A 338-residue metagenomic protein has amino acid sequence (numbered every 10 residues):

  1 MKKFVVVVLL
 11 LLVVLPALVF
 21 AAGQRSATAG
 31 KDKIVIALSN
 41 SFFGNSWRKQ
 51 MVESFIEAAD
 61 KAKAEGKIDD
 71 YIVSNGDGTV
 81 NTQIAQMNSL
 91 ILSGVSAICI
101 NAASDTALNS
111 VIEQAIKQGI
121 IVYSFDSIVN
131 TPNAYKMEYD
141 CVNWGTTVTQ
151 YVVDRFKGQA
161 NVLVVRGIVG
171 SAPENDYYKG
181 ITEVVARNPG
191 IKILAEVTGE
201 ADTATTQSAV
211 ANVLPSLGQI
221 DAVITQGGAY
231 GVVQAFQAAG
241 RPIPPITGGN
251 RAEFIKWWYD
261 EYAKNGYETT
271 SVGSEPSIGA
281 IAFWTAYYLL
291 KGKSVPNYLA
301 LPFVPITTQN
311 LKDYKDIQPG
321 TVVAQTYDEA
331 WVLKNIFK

Functional and structural regions predicted by a protein language model:
M1-L9: Positively charged n-region of N-terminal signal peptides that target proteins for export
K2, L18-F20: Short intrinsically disordered, low-complexity coil segments enriched in acidic
V8-A17: Bacterial N-terminal signal peptides
A21-K338: A residue-level marker of the well-folded mature domains of exported/periplasmic proteins
